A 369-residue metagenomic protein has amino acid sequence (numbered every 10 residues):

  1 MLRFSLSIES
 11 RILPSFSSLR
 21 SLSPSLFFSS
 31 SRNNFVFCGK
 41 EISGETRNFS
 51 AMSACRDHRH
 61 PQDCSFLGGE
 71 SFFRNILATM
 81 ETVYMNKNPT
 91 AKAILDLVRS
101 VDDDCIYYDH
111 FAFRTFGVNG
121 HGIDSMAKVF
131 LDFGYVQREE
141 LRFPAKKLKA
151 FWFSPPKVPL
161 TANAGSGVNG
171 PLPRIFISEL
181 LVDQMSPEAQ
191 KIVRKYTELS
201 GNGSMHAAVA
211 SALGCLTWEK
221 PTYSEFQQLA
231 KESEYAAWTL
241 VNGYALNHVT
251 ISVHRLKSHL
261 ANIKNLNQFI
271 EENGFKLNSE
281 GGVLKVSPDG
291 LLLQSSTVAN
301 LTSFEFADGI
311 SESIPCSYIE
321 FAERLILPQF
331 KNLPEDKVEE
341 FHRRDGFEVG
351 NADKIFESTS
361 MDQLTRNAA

Functional and structural regions predicted by a protein language model:
L2-S5, R20, F27-A127, D132-A369: Extended, well-ordered protein cores
L6-I8, L13-L19: Class II aminoacyl-tRNA synthetase catalytic cores and aaRS-like
